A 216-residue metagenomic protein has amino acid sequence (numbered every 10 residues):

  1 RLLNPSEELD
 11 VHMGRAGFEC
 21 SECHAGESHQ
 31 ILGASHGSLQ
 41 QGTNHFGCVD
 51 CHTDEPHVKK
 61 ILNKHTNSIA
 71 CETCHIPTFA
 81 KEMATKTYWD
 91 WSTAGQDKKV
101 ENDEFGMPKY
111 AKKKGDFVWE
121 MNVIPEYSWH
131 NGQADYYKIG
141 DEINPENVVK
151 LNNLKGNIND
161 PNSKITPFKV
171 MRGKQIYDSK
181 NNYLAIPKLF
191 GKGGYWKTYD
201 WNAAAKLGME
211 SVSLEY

Functional and structural regions predicted by a protein language model:
R1-G17, A25, G132-Y216: Extended surface/linker regions that mediate inter-domain or inter-protein docking in multi-component redox
R1-S92: Inter-heme linker and motif-flanking segments adjacent to c-type heme-binding CXXCH motifs in c-type cytochromes
Q30, Q40-Q41, Q96, Q133 (+1 more regions): Residue-identity detector for glutamine
G37, D97-K98, N182-P187: General N-terminal targeting signals
G42-N44, T93-D97, D103-E104, K188-G193: Short, surface-exposed linear patches
E55-K59, M107-A111, A203-L207: Low-complexity, flexible helical/coil segments
T78-N153: Catalytic cores of secreted or luminal carbohydrate-active enzymes
